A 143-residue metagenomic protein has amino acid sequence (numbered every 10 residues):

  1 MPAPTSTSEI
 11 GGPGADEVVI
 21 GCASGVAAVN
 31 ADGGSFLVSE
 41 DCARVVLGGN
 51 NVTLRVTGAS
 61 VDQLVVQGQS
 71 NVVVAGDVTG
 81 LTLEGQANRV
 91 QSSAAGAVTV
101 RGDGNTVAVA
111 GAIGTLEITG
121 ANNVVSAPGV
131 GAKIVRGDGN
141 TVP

Functional and structural regions predicted by a protein language model:
P2-P143: Extended beta-solenoid/beta-helix repeat architectures
